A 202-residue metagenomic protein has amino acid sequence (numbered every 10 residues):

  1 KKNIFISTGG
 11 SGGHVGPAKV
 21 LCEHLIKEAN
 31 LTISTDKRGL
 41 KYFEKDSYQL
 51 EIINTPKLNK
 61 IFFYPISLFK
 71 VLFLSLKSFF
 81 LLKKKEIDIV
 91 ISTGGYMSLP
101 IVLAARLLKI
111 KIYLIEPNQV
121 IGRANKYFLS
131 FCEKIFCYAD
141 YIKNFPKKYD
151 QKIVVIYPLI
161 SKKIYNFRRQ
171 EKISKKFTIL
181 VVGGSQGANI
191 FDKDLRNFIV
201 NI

Functional and structural regions predicted by a protein language model:
K1-F5, T178: Extreme N-terminal starter segment of soluble prokaryotic enzymes
K2, D88, E133: Conserved acidic residues
F5-G9, N30-K70, I156: Conserved nucleotide-sugar phosphate-binding/catalytic loop shared by glycosyltransferases and other
I6-K19, G39, N189: A short, glycine/small-residue-rich beta-strand->loop->alpha-helix junction that serves as a flexible
E23-H24, S34, G39-D46, Y165-I202: Donor-nucleotide binding loops and adjacent catalytic segments primarily of GT-B fold Leloir glycosyltransferases
N30, R38, R106-F167: Active-site-proximal region of nucleotide-activated glycan assembly enzymes, centered on histidine/acidic-rich loops
R38-Y42, I89-L108: An aromatic- and histidine-rich active-site surface loop
K60-I89, L107: An amphipathic, basic-hydrophobic alpha-helix
